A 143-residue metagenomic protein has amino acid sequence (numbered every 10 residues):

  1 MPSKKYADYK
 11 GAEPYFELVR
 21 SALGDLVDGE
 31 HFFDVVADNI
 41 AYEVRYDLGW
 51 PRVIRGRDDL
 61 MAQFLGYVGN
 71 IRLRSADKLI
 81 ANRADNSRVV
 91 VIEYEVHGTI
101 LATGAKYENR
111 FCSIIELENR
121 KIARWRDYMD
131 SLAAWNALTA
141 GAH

Functional and structural regions predicted by a protein language model:
M1-A7, L65-H143: A beta-strand edge to alpha-helix "cap/lid" segment located at domain peripheries
M1-D38, A142-H143: Short, low-complexity N-terminal intrinsically disordered segments enriched in polar/charged residues
K4-A7, E17, R45, G49 (+1 more regions): Residue-level detector of alpha-helix boundaries and kinks
P14-G24, L48-P51, V68-R72, E93-E95: Short, mixed-charge, low-aromatic patches
V19-L23, V36, Y42, I54-G56 (+4 more regions): Broad hydrophobic/π-residue packing in well-ordered secondary structure
E30-V90: A solvent-exposed, acidic/Ser-Thr-rich amphipathic alpha-helical stretch
